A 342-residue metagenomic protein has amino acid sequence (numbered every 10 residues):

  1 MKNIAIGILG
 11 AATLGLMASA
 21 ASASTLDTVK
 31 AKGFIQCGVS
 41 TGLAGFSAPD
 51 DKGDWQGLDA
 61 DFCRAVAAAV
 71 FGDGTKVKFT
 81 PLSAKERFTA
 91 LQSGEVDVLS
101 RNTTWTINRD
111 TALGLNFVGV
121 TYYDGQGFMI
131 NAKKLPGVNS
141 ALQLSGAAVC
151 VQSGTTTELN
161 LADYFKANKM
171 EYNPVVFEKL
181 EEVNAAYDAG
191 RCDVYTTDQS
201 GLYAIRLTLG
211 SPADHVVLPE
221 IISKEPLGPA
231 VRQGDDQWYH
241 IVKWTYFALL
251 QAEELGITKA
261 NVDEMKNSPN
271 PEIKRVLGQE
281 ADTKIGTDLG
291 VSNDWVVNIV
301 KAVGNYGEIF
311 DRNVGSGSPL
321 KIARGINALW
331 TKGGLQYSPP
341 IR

Functional and structural regions predicted by a protein language model:
M1-I8: Bacterial N-terminal signal peptides that target proteins for export
L16-A23: Sec/Tat signal peptide C-region and signal peptidase I cleavage site
T28-S100, K284, V291, I299-Y306 (+2 more regions): Extracytoplasmic small-molecule ligand-binding "clamshell" domains of the periplasmic binding protein/Venus flytrap
K30-A31, A67-T75, Q92-V96, T104 (+6 more regions): Sec-exported extracytoplasmic/periplasmic mature domains
Q36-G45, W55-V70, D124-E182: Bilobed "Venus flytrap"/periplasmic-binding protein-like clamshell domains and structurally analogous long
D61-R64, A68-V70, A132-L135, L142 (+5 more regions): Extended ligand-binding regions for polar small-molecule ligands
R64, A68, G72, K76-Q143 (+2 more regions): Acidic, polar ligand-binding/catalytic clefts
G278-R342: C-terminal functional modules
